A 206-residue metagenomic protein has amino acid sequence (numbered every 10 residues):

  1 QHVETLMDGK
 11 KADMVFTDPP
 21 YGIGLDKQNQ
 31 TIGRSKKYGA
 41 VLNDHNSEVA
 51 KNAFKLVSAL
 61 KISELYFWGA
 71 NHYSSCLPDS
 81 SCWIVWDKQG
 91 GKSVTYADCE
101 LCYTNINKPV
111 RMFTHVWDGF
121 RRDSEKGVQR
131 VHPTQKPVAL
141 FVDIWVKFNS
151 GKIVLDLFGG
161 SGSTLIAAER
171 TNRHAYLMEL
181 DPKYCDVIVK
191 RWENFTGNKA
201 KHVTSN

Functional and structural regions predicted by a protein language model:
Q1-L155, G159-N206: Class I S-adenosyl-L-methionine-dependent methyltransferase catalytic core
